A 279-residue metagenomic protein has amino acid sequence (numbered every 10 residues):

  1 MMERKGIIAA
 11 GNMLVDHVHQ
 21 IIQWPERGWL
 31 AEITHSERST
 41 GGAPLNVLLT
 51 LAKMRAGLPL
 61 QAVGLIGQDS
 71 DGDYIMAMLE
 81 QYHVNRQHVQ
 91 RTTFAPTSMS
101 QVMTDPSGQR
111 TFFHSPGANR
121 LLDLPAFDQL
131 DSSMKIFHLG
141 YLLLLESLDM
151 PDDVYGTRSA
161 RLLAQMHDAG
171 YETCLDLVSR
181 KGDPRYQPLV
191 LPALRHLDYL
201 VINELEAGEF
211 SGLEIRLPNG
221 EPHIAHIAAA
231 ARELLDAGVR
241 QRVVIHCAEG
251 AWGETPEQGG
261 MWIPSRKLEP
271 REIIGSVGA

Functional and structural regions predicted by a protein language model:
M1-V84, S100, W262-V277: Glycine-rich phosphate/adenosyl-contacting loop at the front of the ribokinase-like
M2-V15, D73, A77-R91, A95 (+1 more regions): Ribokinase/PfkB-type carbohydrate-kinase core domain
